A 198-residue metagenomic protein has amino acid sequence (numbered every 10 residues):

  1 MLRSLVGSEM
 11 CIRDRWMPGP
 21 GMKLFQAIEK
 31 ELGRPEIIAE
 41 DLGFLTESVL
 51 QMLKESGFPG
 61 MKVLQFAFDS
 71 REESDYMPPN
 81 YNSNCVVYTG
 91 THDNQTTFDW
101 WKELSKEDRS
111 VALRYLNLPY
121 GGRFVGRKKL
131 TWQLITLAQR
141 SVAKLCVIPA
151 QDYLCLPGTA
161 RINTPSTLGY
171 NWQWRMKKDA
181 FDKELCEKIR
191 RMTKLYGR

Functional and structural regions predicted by a protein language model:
M1-G7, C11-I12: Single conserved hydrophobic/aromatic residue that forms the stacking wall/gate of nucleotide- or nucleobase-binding
S8-E9, M17-P18, L32: Glycine-rich phosphate/ribose-binding loops and adjacent secondary-structure elements that form binding surfaces
R13-M17, P119-G126, D179-F181: Short, contiguous acidic/charged loop-to-helix segments that flank catalytic cores in large enzymes
M17-Q26: Aromatic- and glycine-enriched glycan-recognition loops and surfaces that form the carbohydrate-binding subsites
F25, G33-E36, D41-G158: Conserved alpha/beta catalytic core and glycan-binding cleft of carbohydrate-active enzymes
L154-R198: Structured C-terminal cap/extension of enzyme domains
